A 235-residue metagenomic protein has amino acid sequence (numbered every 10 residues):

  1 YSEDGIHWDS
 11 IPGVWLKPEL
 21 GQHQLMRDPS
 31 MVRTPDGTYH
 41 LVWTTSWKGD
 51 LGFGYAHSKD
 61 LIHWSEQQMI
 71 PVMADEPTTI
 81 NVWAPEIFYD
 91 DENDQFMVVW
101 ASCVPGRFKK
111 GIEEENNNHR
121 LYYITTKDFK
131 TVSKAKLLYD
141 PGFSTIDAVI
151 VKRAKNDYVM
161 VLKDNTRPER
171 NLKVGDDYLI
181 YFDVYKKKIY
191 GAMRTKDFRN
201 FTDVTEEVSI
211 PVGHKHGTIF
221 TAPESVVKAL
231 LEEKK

Functional and structural regions predicted by a protein language model:
Y1-V82, F88-K235: Beta-rich carbohydrate-recognition and catalytic domains
